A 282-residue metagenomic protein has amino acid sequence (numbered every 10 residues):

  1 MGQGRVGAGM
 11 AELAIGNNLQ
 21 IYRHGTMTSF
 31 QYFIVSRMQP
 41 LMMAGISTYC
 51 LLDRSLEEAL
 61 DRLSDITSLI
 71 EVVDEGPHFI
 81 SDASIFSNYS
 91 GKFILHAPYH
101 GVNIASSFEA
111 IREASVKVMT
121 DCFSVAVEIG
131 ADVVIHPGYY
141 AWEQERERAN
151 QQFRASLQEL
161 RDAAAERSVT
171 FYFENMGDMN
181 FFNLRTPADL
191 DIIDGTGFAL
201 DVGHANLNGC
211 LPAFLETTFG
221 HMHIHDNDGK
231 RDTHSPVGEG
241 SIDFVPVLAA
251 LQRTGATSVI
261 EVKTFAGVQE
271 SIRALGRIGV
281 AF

Functional and structural regions predicted by a protein language model:
M1-Q3, M10, L19: Ser/Thr/Pro/Gly-rich low-complexity, intrinsically disordered segments
I15-N17, I21-D121, F282: N-terminal pre-domain/capping segments
H24, F30-G45, E58-D61, D132 (+3 more regions): Histidine-acidic metal/acid-base catalytic patches
F33, R37, A105-G197, R253: Active-site acidic/histidine proton-transfer and metal-coordination neighborhood in alpha/beta enzyme cores
C50-E57, L69-S84, N103-A105, E109-A110 (+6 more regions): Acidic-and-aromatic substrate-binding clefts and catalytic sites of carbohydrate-active enzymes
L60-D65, F79-A97, D121-I129, R161-E166 (+3 more regions): Acidic (Asp/Glu)-rich catalytic clusters
L69, I94, Y172-F173, A199 (+1 more regions): Generic enzyme active-site microenvironment
H96-H100, D132-Y140, H225-N227: Short loop/turn segments at strand-loop or loop-helix junctions that form parts of catalytic or ligand-binding pockets
